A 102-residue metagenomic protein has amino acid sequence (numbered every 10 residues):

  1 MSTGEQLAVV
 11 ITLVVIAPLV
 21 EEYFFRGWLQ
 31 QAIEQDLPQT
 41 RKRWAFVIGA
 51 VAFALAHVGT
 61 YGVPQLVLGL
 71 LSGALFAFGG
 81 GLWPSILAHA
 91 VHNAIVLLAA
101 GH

Functional and structural regions predicted by a protein language model:
S2-H102: Transmembrane helix-loop-helix hairpins at the membrane interface of multi-pass integral membrane proteins
